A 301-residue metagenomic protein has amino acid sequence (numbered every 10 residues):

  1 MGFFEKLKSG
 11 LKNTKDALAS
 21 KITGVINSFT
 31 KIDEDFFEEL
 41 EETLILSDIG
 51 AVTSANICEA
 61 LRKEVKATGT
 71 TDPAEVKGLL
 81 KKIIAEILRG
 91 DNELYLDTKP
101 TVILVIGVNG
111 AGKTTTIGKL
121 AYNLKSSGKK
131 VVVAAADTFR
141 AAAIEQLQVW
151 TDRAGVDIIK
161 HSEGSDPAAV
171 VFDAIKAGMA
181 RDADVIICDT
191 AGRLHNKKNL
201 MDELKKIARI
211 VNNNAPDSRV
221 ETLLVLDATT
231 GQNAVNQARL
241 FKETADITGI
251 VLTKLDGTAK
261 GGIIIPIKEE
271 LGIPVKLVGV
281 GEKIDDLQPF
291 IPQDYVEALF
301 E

Functional and structural regions predicted by a protein language model:
M1-V25: Charged, compositionally biased N-terminal leader segments and the immediate start of the first structured element
L11, D48-G50, V108, D137 (+4 more regions): Residue-level signature of catalytic and energy-coupling elements of molecular machines, predominantly ATP/GTP-dependent
A17-A136, A143-G164, A169-C188: Primarily NTPase-proximal linker/entry elements flanking Walker-type ATP/GTP-binding cores
E34, A55, T70, A74 (+5 more regions): Non-catalytic, surface-exposed connector residues within folded enzymatic/regulatory domains
A51-T53, R140, D256, I284: Short hydrophobic/aromatic residue motifs in ordered secondary structure
A136-F139, E163, T229, L255: Structured loop/turn residues at secondary-structure junctions
Q146, P167-R181, H195-E301: Conserved catalytic-core segment of NTP-binding enzymes
A191-R193: Short glycine-rich anion-binding loops that position phosphate/pyrophosphate groups of nucleotides and phosphorylated
